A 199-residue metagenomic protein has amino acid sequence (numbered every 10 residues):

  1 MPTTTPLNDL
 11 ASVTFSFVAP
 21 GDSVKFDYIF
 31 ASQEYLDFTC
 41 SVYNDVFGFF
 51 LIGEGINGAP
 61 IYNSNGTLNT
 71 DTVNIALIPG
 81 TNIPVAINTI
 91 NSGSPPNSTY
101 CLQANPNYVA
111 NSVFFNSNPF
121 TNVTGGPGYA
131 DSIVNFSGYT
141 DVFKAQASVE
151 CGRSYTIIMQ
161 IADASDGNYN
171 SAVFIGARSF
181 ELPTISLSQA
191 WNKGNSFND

Functional and structural regions predicted by a protein language model:
T3-F17, G138-Q146: Short beta-strands within extracellular/lumenal beta-sheet-rich domains
L7-L10, V18-K25, G152-T156: Extended extracellular/luminal ectodomain segments enriched in beta-structured repeat modules
S16-V18, D27-I29, F50, I158-Q160: Residue-level recognition of well-ordered beta-strand positions that form the cores of beta-sheet-rich folds across
Y28-T39: Short amphipathic, basic-aromatic surface patches that mediate peripheral association with negatively charged
T39-E150: Exoplasmic/lumenal beta-rich domain surfaces
Q160-Y169: Short beta-strand-plus-loop segments that form exposed binding edges in beta-rich domains
N170-I185: Exposed low-complexity, polar/acidic, P/S/T/G-rich flexible segments that act as propeptides, protease-susceptible
Q189-D199: Surface-exposed, flexible coil segments in extracellular/virion-facing regions
